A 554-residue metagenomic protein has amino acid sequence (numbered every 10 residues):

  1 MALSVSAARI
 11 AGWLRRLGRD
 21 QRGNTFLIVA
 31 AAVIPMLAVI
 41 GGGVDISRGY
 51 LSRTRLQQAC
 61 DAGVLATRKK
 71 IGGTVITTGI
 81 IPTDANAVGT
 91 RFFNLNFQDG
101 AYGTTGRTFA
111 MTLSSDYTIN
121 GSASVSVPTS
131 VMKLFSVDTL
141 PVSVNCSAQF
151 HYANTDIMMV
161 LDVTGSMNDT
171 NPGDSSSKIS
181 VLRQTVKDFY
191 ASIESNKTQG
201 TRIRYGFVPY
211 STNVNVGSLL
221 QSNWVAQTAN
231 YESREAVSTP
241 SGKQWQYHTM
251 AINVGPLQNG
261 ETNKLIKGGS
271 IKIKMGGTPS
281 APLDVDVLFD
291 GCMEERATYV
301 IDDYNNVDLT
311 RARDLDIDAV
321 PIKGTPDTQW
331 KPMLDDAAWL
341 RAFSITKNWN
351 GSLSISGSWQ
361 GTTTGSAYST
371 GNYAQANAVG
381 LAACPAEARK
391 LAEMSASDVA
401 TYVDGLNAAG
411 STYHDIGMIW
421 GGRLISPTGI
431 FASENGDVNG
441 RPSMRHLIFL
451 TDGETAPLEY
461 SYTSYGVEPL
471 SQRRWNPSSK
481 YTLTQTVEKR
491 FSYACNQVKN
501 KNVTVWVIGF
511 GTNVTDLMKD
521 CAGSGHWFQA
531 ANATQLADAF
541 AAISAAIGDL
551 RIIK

Functional and structural regions predicted by a protein language model:
A2-A85, V505, A522: Alpha-helical assembly-interface signal, strongest on the long, hydrophobic N-terminal helix that forms
A2-S6, Y50-T54, V64-V127, A191-Q221 (+5 more regions): Short amphipathic secondary-structure patches
A11-A32, R107, S115-M158, M167-N171 (+2 more regions): Acidic, polar low-complexity linker/tail segments
G41, M158, I448: Hydrophobic "anchor" residues on beta-strands that sit immediately upstream of conserved functional sites
T54, Q58, L65, A87-R91 (+12 more regions): Solvent-exposed, polar/charged alpha-helical surfaces in well-ordered, non-transmembrane soluble domains, broadly
G72-T83, T155, G165-T428, A432-R445 (+4 more regions): Divalent-cation-coordinating short motifs within acidic/hydroxyl- or histidine-rich contexts, strongest in von
F93-D99, V225-N230, A494-K554: Von Willebrand factor A/integrin I-like adhesion domains
D162: Residues that scaffold, gate, or flank divalent-cation-dependent active/transport sites
